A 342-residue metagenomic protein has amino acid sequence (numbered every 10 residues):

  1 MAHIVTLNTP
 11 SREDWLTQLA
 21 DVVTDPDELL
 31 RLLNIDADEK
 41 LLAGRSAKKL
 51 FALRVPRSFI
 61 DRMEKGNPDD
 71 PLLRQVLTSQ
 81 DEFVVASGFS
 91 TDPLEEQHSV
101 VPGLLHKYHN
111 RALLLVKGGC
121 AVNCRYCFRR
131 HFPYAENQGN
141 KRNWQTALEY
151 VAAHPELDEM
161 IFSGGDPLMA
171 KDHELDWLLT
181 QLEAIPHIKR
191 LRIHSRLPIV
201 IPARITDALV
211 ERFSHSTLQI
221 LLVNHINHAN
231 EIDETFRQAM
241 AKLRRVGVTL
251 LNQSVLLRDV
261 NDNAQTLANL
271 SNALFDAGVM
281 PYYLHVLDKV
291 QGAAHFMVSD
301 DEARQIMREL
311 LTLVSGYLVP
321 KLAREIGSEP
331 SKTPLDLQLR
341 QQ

Functional and structural regions predicted by a protein language model:
M1-H106: Flexible, acidic/Gly-rich N-terminal and inter-domain linker regions that tether and position cofactor-handling modules
A43, A47, A112, H295: Conserved aromatic-histidine-acidic binding/catalytic patches
A52-V55, H98-R129: N-terminal pre-triad scaffold of radical SAM enzymes
F59, C124, Y282: Conserved, mostly hydrophobic/aromatic
C127-G139: Iron-sulfur (Fe-S) cluster-binding segments and ferredoxin-like electron-carrier domains, especially [2Fe-2S]
Q145-E159, L168-V314: Conserved AdoMet/S-adenosylmethionine-binding subsite of the radical SAM
Q305-Q342: C-terminal accessory regions of radical SAM enzymes
